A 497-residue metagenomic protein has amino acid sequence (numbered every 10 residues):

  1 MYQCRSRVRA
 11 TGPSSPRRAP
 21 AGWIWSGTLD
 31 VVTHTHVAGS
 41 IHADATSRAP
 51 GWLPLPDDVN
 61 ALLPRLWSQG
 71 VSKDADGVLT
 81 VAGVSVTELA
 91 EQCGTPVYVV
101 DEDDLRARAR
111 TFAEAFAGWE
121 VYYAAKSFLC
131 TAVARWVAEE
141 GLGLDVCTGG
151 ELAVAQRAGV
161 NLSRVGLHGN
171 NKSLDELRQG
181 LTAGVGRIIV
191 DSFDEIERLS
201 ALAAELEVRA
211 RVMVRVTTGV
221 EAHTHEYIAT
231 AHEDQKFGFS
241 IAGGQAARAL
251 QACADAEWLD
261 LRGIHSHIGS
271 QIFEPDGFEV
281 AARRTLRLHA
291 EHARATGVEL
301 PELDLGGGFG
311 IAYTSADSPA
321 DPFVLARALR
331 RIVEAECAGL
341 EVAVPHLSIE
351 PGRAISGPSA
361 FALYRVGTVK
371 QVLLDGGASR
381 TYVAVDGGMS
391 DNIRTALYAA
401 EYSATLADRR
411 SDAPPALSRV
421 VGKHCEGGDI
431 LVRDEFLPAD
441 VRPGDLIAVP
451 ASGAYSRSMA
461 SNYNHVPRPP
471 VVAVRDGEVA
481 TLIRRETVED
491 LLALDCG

Functional and structural regions predicted by a protein language model:
M1-G27: Non-catalytic peripheral regions of nucleotide-handling enzymes
T28-R211, A256, D260, V441 (+1 more regions): A charged N-terminal "starter" segment
V31-A61, T218-K370, L437, N464-V466 (+1 more regions): Active-site loop/helix belt of alpha/beta enzymes
A124, R211-T217, H265-H267, D304-G306 (+2 more regions): Short beta-strand segments
S127-L129, G150, N171-S173, S192-D194 (+7 more regions): Active-site-proximal loop/turn and secondary-structure-junction residues that shape catalytic pockets, frequently
V133-A134, Q156-A158, L177-T182, L199-L202 (+6 more regions): Short acidic, glycine/serine/threonine-rich loops at helix termini
L144-D145, V165, I188, I264 (+3 more regions): Hydrophobic residues within beta-strands of alpha/beta enzymes
A328, E334, V342-G497: Charged (often Lys/Glu-rich) extended helix/loop segments that serve as interaction or gating elements
